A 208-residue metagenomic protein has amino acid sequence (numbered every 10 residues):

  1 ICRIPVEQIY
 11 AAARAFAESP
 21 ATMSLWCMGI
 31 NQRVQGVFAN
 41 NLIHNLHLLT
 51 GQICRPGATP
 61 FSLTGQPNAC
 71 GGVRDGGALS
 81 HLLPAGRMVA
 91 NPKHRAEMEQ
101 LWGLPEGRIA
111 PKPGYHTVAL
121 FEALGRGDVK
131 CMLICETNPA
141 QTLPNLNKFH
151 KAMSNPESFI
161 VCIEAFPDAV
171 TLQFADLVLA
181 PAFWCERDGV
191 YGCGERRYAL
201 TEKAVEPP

Functional and structural regions predicted by a protein language model:
I1-N68, R74, K93-P208: Cofactor-pocket helix-loop regions in the catalytic cores of large enzyme subunits
N68-C70, D75-P92: Surface-exposed loop and adjacent secondary-structure segments within mature catalytic domains
